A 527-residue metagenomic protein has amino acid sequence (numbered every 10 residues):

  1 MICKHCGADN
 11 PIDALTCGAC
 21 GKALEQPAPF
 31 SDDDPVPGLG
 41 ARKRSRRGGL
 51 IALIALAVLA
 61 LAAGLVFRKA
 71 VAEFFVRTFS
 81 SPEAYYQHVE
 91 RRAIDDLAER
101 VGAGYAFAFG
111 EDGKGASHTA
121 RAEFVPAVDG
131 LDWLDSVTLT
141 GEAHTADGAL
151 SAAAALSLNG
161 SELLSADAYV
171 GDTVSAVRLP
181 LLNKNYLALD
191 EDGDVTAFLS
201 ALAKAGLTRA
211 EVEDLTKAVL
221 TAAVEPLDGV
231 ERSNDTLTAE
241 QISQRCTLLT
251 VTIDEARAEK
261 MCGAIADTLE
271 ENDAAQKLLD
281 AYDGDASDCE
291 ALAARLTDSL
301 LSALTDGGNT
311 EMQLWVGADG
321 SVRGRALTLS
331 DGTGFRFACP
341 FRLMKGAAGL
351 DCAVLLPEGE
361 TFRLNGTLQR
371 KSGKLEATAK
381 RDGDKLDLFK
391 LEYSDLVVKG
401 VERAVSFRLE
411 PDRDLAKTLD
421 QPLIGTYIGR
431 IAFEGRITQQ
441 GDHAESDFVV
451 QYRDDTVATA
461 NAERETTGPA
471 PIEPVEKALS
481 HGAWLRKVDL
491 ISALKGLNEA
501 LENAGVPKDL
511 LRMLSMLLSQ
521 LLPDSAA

Functional and structural regions predicted by a protein language model:
M1-P37: Cys/His-rich metal-coordination motifs, chiefly Zn-binding "fingers/knuckles"
P27-P29, D33-A527: Subset-of-secretome marker
